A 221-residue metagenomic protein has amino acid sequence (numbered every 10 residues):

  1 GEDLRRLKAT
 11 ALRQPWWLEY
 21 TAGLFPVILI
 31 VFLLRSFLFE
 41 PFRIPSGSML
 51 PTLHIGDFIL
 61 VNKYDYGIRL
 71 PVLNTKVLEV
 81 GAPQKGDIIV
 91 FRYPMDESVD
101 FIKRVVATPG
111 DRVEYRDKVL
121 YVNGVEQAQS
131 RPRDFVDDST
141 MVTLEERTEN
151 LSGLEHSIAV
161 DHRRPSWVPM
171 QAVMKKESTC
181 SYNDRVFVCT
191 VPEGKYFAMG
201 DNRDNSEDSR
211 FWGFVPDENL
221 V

Functional and structural regions predicted by a protein language model:
G1-W17, E40-R43, S48-V221: Soluble "head" domains of membrane/secretory-pathway proteins
T10-L38: Internal/C-terminal transmembrane anchor helices
